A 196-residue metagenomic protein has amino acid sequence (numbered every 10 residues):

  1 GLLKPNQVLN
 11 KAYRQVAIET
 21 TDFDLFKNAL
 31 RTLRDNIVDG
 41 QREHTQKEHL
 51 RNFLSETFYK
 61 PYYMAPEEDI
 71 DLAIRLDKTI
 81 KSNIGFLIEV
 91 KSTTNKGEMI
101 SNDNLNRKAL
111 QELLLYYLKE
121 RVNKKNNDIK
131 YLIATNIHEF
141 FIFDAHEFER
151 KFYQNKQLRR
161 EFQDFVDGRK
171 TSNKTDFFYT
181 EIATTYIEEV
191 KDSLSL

Functional and structural regions predicted by a protein language model:
G1-Y131, E139, A145-F152, R160-Q163: A short, conserved, highly charged catalytic patch centered on acidic carboxylates
H138-D192: Domain-level recognition of nuclease-like catalytic cores that cleave nucleotide substrates
